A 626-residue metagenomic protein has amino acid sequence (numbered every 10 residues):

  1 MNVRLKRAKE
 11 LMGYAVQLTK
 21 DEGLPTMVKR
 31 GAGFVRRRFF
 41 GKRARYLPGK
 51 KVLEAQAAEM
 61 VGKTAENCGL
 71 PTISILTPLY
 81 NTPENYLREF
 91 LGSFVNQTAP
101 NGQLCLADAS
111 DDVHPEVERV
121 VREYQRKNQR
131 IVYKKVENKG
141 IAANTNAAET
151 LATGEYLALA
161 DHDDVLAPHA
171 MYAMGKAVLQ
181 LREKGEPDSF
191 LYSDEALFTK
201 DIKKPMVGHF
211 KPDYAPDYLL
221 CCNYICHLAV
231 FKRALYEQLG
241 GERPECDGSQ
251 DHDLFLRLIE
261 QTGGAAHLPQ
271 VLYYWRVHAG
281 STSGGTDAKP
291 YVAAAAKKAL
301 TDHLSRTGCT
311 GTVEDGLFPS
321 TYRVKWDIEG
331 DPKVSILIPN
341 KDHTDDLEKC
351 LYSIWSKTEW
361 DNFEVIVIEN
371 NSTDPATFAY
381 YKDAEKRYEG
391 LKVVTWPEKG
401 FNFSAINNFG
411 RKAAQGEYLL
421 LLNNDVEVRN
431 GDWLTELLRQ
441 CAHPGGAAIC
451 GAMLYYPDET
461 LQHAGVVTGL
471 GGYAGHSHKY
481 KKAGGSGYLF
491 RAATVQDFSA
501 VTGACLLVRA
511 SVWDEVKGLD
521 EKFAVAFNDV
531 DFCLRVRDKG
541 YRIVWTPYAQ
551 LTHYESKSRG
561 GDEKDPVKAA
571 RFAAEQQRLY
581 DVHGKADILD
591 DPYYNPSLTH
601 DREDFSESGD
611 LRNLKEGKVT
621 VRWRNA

Functional and structural regions predicted by a protein language model:
N2, K6, E10-C68, K289-D331 (+5 more regions): C-terminal, non-catalytic tails of nucleotide-sugar-dependent glycosyltransferases
G31, V35-A288, D302: Nucleotide-sugar donor-binding/catalytic module of glycosyltransferases that assemble extracellular/cell-envelope
G92-N101, Y352-N362: Short, acidic, metal-binding catalytic loop of nucleotide-sugar glycosyltransferases
D108-E118, E369-Y380: A conserved acidic beta->alpha catalytic loop
V136-A152, W396-A414: Glycine-rich, basic loop-to-helix element that forms the pyrophosphate-binding segment of sugar-nucleotide handling
G154-V165, G416-R429: Short beta-strand-to-loop acidic/aromatic patch adjacent to the donor-nucleotide binding site
H169-M206, V426-Y473: Conserved donor NDP-sugar-binding/catalytic core segment of glycosyltransferases
L235, E245-V271, L300, W433-L438 (+2 more regions): A short, conserved alpha-helix in the catalytic core of glycosyltransferases
